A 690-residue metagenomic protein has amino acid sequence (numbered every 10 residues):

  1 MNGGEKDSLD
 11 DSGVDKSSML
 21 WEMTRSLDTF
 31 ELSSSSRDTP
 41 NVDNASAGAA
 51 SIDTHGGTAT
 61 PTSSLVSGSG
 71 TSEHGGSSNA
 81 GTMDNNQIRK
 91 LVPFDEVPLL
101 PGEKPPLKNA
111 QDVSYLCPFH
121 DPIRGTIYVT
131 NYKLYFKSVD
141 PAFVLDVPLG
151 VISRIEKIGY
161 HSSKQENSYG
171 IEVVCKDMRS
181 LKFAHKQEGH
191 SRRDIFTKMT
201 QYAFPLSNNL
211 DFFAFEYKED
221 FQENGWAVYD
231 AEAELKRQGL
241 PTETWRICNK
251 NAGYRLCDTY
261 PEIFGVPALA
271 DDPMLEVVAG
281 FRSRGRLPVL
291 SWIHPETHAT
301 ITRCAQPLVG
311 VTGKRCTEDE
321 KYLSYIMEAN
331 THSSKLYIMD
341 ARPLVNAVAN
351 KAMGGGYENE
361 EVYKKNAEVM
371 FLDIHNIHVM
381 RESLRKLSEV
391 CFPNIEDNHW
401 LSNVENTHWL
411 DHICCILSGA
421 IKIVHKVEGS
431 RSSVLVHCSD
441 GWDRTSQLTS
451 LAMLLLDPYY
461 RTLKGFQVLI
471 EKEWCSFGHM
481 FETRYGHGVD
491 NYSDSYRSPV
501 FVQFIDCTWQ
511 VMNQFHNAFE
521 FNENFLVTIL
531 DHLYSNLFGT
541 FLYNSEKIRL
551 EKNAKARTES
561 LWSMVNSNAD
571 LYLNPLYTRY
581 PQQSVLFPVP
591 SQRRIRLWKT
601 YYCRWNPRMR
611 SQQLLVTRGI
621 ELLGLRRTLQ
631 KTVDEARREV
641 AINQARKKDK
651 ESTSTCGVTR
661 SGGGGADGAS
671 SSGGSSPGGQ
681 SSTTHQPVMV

Functional and structural regions predicted by a protein language model:
M1-N2, A80, R179, R497: Short intrinsically disordered, low-complexity coil segments enriched in acidic
N2, D7-D43, G48, I52-Y128: Anionic N-terminal interaction surfaces
K108, S114-G170: Phosphoinositide-binding peripheral membrane targeting modules
H120, L145-P148, G159-I171, R179-V424 (+2 more regions): Conserved N-terminal structural segment that caps and organizes enzyme catalytic cores in eukaryotes
T130, C175-D177: Acidic/polar residues in short coil/turn loops that connect beta-strands within repeat-based beta-sheet scaffolds
T302, V427, R431-L454, T508: A phosphate-binding catalytic loop at a beta-strand-loop-alpha-helix junction that coordinates phosphoryl groups
Q447-V468: Catalytic activation segment of kinase domains across protein kinase-like and atypical kinase folds
